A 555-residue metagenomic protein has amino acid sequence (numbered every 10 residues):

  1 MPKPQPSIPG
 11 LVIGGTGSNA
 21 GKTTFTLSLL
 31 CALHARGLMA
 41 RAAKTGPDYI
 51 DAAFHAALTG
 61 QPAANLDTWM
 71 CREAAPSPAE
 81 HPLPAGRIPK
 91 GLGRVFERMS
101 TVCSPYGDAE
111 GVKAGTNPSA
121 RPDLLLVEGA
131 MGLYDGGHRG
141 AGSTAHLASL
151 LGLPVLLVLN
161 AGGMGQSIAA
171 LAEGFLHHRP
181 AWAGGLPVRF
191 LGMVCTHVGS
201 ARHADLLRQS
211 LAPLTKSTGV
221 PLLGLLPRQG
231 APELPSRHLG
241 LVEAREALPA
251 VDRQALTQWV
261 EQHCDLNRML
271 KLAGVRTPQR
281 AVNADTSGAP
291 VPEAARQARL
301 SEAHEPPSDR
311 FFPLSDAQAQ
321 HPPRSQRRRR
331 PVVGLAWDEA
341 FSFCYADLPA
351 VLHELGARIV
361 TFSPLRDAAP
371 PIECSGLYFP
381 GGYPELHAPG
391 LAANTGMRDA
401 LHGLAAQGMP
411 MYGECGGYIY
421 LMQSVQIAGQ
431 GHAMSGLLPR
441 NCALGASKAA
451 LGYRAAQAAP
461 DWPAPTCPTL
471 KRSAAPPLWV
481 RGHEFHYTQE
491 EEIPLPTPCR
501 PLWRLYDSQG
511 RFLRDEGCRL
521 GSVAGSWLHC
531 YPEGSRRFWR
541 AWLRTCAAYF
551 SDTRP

Functional and structural regions predicted by a protein language model:
P2, P232-Q279, D285-G288, E293 (+2 more regions): Amide-donor transfer/coupling interface in amidating biosynthetic enzymes
P2-L151, L159-R189, A201-D205: ATP-dependent carboxylate-amine ligase catalytic core
V12, L124-E128, L156, V194 (+3 more regions): Structural motif
S77-D123, P180-L186, T277-R328, D461-P477 (+1 more regions): Intrinsically disordered, low-complexity terminal tails and inter-domain linkers enriched for S/T/G/P/D/E
L153, V220, Q407-M409: A short helix->loop->beta-strand "cap" motif at the edges of active sites that frequently abuts
G165-A284, P292: Internal gly/pro-rich beta-alpha loop/helix module that stabilizes soluble enzyme cofactors or their anionic handles
V332-L386, G390: Phosphate-binding active sites in nucleotide-utilizing proteins
P384-P465: Cysteine-nucleophile active-site neighborhood
